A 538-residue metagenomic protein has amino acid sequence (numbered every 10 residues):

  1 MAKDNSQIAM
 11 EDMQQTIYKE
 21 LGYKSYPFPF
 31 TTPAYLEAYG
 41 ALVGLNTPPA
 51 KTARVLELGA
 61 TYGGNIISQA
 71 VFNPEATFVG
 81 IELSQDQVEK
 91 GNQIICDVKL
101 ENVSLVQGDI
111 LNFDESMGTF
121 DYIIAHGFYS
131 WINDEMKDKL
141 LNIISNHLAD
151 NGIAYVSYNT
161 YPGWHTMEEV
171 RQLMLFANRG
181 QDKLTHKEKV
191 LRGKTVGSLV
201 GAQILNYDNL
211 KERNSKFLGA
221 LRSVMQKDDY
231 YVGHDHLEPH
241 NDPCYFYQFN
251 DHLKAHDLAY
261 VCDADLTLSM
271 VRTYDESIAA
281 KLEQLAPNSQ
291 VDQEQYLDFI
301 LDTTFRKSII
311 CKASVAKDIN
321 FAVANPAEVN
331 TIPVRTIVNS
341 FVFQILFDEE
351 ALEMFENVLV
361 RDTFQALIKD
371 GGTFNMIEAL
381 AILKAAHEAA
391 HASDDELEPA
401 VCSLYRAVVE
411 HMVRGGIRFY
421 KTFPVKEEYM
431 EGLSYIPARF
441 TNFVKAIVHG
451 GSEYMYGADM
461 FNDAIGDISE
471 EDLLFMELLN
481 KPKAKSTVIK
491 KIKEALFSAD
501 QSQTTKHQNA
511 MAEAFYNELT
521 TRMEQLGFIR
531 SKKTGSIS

Functional and structural regions predicted by a protein language model:
E20, K24-T52: Conserved alpha-helix/loop element of class I SAM-dependent methyltransferases that forms part of the SAM/SAH-binding
Y62-E75: Conserved SAM-binding loop of SAM-dependent methyltransferases across substrates and taxa, primarily the Class I
S84: Conserved SAM/SAH-binding beta-strand->alpha-helix loop
K99-I110: Conserved SAM-binding strand-loop segment of SAM-dependent methyltransferases
E115-I123: A short acidic, Gly/Pro-enriched loop at the edge of an enzyme's catalytic core that lines a small-molecule cofactor
D138-D150: A short glycine-rich, Lys/Arg-flanked "PGG" loop and its adjoining helix->strand segment in the class I
V156-K183, Q203: Conserved class I S-adenosyl-L-methionine
V271-R306, I310-C311, A351-S538: Long, charge-rich, low-complexity alpha-helical segments
